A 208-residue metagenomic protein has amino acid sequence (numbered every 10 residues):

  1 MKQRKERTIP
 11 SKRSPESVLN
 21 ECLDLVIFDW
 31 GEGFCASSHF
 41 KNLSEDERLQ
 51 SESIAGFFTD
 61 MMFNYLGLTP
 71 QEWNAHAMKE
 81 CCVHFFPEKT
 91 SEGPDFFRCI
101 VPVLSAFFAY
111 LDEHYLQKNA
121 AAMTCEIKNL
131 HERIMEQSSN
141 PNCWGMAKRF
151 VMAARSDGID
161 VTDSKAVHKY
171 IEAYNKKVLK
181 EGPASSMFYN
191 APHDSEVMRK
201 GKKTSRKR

Functional and structural regions predicted by a protein language model:
M1-H84, P94-Q117, R133-R208: Charge-rich, intrinsically disordered N-terminal extensions that act as flexible nucleic-acid engagement or regulatory
A122-M135: Short amphipathic alpha-helical linker/capping segments at the junctions of internal repeats and modular domains
